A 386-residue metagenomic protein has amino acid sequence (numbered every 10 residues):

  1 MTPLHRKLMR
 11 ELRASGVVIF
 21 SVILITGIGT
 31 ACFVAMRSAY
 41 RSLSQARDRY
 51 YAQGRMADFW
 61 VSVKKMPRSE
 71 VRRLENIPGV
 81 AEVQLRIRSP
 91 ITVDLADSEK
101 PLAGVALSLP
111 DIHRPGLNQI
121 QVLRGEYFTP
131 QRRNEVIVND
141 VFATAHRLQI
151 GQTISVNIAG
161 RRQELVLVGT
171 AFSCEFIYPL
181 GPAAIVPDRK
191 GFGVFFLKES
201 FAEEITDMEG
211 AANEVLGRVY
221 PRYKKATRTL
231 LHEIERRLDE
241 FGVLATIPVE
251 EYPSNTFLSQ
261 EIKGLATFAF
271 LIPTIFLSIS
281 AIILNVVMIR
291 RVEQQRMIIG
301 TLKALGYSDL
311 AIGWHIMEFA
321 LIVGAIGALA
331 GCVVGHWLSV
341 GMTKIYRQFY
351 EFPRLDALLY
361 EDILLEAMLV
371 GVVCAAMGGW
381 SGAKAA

Functional and structural regions predicted by a protein language model:
M1-S278, R290, D309, V340 (+1 more regions): Membrane transport/envelope proteins' first extracytoplasmic loop
F20, L24, F268-L271, I275 (+8 more regions): Alpha-helical transmembrane segments of multi-pass inner-membrane proteins, especially transporters/permeases
I282-E293, M297, L321-P353, D362-A385: Small-residue-rich transmembrane alpha-helices
